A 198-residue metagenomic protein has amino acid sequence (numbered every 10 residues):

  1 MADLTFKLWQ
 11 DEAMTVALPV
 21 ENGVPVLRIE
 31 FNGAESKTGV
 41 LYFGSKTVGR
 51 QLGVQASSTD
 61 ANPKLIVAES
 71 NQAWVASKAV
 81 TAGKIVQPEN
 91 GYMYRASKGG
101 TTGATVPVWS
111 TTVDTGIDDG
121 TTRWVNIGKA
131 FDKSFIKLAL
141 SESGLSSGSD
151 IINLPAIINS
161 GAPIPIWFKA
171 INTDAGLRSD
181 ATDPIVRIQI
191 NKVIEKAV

Functional and structural regions predicted by a protein language model:
M1-D3, A197-V198: Sec-dependent, cleavable N-terminal signal peptides
L4-R50, A56-D60, A68-N71: Beta-sheet-dominated interaction scaffolds and their linkers
W9-L18, D60-E69, K129-S179, K196-V198: Signature of Gram-negative chaperone-usher
V20-G23, G33-V40, A162-I166, L177-I188: Short, solvent-exposed loop/turn segments enriched in Ser/Thr/Gly
E30-E35, S77-G83, D119, I157-P163: Solvent-exposed, conformationally flexible loop/turn segments
S45-T47, A170-D174, I188-K196: Beta-strand elements of well-folded, non-transmembrane domains
Q55-A61, D183-I188: Short, surface-exposed ligand- or partner-binding patches at beta-edge/loop junctions that are enriched in aromatics
E69-A130: Tryptophan-rich substrate-binding surfaces of secreted polymer-degrading and adhesive proteins
